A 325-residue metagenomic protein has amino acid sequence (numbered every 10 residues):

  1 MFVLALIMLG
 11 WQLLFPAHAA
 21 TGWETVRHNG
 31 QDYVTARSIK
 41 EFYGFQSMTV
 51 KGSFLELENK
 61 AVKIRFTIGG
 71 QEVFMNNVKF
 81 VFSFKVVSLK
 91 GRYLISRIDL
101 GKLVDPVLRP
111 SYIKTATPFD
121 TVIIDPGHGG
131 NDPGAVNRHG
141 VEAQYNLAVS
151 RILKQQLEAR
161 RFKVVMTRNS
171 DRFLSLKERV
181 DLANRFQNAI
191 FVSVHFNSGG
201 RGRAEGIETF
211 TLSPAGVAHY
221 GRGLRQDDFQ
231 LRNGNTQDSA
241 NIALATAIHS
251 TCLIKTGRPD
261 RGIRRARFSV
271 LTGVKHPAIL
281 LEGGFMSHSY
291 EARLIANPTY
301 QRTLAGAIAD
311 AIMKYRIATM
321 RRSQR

Functional and structural regions predicted by a protein language model:
F2-Q12: Bacterial N-terminal signal peptides
G10, P16, S193-F196: Intrinsically disordered, low-complexity regions enriched for glutamine and histidine
F15-R138, A148, Q156, R160 (+1 more regions): Primary recognition of N-terminal secretory signal peptides and signal-anchoring hydrophobic helices
G140-R325: Active-site-proximal helix/loop segments of hydrolytic enzymes
